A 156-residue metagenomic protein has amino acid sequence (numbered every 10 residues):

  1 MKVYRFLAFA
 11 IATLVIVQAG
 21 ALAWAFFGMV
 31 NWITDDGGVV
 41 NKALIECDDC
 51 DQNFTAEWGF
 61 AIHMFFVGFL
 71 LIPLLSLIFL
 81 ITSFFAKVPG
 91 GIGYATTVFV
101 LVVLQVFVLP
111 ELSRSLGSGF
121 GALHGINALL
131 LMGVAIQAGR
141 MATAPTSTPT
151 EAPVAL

Functional and structural regions predicted by a protein language model:
M1-L156: Polytopic transmembrane helical bundles with strong interfacial aromatic enrichment
